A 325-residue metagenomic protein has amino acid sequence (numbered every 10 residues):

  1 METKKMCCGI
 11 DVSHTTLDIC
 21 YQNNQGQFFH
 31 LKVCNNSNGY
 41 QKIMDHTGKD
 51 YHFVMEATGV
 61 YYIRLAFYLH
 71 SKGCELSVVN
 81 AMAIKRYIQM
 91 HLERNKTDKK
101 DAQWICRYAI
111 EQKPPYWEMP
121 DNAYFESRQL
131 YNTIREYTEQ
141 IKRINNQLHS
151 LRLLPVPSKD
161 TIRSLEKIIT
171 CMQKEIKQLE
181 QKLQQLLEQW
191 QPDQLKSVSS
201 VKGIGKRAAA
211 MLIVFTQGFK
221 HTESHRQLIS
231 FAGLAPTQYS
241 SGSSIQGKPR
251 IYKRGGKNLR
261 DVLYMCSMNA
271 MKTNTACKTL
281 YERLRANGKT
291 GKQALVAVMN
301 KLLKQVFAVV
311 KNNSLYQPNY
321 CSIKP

Functional and structural regions predicted by a protein language model:
E2-Q22, I105: Gly/Thr-rich phosphate-binding beta-strand-loop-beta motif of the actin/hexokinase/Hsp70
Q25-H52: Nucleic-acid-processing active sites and adjacent nucleic-acid-binding tracks, predominantly divalent metal-dependent
F29-H30, G73-A81: Short hydrophobic/aromatic-enriched beta-strand-loop microsegments
Y51-Y61: Short glycine-rich phosphate-binding loop at a beta-alpha junction
H70: Anion (oxyanion) recognition and catalysis
S77-S197: Long, charge-rich intrinsically disordered scaffolds of nucleic-acid metabolism proteins
A210-N287, G291: Phosphate-backbone recognition surface of nucleic-acid-processing proteins
S243-G247, L280-P325: Low-complexity, acidic/Ser/Thr- and charged residue-rich accessory regions of DNA metabolism proteins
